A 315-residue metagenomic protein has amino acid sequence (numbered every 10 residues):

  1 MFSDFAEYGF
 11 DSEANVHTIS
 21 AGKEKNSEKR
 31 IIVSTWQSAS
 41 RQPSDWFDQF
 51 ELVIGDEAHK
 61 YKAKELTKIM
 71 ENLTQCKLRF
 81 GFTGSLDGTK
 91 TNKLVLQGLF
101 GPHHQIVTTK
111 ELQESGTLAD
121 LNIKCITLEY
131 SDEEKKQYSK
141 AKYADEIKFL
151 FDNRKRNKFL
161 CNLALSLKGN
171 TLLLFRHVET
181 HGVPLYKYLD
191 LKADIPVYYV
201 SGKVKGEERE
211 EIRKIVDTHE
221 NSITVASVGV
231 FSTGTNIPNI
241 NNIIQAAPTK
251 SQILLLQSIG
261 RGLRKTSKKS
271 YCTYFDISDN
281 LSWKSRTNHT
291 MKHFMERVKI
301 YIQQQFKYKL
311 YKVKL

Functional and structural regions predicted by a protein language model:
M1-S20: Conserved helix-turn-beta segment of the N-terminal RecA-like "Helicase ATP-binding" lobe in SF1/SF2 helicases
N15-E28, V183-P184, I195-S232: Conserved helicase ATPase core of P-loop NTP-dependent helicases/translocases
S20-L52, A63-K68, V230: Conserved helix/coil segment N-terminal to the catalytic DExD/H
I32-T35, K77-G84, I223-S227: Structural recognition of the conserved hydrophobic beta-strand(s) that form the central parallel beta-sheet of P-loop
F50-E51, A226, T235-P248, C272-D276: A short beta-strand element within the Helicase C-terminal
E51-L52, H59-K124, Y301: Post-DEXD/H (motif II) to motif III coupling segment of the RecA-like Helicase ATP-binding lobe
Y138-R176, T180-L191: Conserved interdomain hinge at the start of the Helicase C-terminal
R261-M295: Conserved segment of the helicase C-terminal RecA-like domain
